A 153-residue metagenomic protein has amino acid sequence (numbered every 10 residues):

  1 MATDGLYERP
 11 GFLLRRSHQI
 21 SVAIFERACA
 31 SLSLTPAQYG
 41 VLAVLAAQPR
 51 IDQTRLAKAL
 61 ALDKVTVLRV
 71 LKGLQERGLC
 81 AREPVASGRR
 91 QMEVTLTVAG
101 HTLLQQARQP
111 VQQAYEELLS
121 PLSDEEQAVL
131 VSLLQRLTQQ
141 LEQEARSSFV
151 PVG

Functional and structural regions predicted by a protein language model:
M1-L32, S148, V152-G153: N-terminal leader segment of winged-helix/HTH proteins
E8-F12, L32-A43, V65-L68: Short alpha-helical elements of helix-turn-helix
L13, I20, I24, G40-A43 (+2 more regions): Pre-recognition alpha-helix immediately N-terminal to the DNA-recognition helix within helix-turn-helix or winged-helix
R15-H18, A43-A47, R108, Q135: Short, locally clustered residues in the helix-turn-helix/winged-helix DNA-binding domain
V22, R50, K72-Q139: Charged, amphipathic alpha-helical coiled-coil/dimerization segments
A30, K58, Q75-E76: Alpha-helical residues within the helix-turn-helix
T35-A37, D52, T97: Residues that mark the N-terminal boundary/hinge immediately upstream of a DNA-recognition element
